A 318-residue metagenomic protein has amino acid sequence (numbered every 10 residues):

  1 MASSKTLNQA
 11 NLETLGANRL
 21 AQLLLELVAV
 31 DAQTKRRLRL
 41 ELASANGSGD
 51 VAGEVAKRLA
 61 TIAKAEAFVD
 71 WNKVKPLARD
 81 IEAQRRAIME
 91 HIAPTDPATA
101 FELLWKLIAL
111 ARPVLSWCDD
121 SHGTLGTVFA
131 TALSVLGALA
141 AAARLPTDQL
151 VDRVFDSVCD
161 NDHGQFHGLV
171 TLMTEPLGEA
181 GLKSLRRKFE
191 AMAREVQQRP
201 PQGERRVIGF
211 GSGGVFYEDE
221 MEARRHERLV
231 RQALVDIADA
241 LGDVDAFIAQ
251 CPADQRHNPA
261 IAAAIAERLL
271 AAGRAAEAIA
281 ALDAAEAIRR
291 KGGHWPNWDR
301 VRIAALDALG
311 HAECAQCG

Functional and structural regions predicted by a protein language model:
M1-G318: Eukaryote-biased, non-catalytic alpha-solenoid scaffold regions
